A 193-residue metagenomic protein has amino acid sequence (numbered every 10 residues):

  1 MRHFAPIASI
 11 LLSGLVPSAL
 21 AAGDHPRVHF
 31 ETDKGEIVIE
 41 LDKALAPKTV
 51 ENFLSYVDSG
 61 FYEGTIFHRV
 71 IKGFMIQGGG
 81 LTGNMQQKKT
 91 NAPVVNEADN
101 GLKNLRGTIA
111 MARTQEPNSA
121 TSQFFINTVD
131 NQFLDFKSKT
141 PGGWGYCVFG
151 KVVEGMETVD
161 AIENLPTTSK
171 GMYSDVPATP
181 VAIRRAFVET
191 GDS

Functional and structural regions predicted by a protein language model:
M1-F4: Positively charged n-region of N-terminal signal peptides that target proteins for export
P6-P17: Bacterial N-terminal signal peptides
S18-S193: Cyclophilin-like peptidyl-prolyl cis-trans isomerases
